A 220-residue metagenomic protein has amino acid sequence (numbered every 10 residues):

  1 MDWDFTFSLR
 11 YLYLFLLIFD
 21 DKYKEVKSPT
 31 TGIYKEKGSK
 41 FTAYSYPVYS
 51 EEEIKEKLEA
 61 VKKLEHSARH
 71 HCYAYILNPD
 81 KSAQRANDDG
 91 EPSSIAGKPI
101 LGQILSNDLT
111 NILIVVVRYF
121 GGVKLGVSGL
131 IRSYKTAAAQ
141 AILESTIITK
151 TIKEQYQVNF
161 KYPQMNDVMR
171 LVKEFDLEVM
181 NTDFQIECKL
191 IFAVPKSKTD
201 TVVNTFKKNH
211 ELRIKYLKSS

Functional and structural regions predicted by a protein language model:
L16-I95, L217-S219: C-terminal regulatory domains involved in ligand/effector binding and gene-expression control
A96-L143: Active-site beta-strand/loop microenvironment that shapes enzyme catalytic pockets
I147-Y162: Short glycine-/aliphatic-rich beta-strand segments at the starts of folded cytosolic domains
F160-L177: Short amphipathic alpha-helix segments
L171-K173, V202-H210: Short amphipathic alpha-helices in soluble, non-transmembrane regions that often serve as interface/regulatory elements
M180-F184, H210-S220: Conserved short beta-strand edge segments in small beta-sheet-based binding/regulatory domains
F192, T199-T201: Terminal, non-globular segments
